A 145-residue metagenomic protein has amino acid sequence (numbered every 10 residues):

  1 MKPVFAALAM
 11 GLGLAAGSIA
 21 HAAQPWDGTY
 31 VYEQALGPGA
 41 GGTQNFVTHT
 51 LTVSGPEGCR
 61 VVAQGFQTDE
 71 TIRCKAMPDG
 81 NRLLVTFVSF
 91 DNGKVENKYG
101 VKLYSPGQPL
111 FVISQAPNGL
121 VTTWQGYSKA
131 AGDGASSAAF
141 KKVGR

Functional and structural regions predicted by a protein language model:
M1-V4: Positively charged n-region of N-terminal signal peptides that target proteins for export
A7-A15: Bacterial N-terminal signal peptides
G17-A22: Sec/Tat signal peptide C-region and signal peptidase I cleavage site
A23-Q44, T122-S128, S136, F140-G144: Tryptophan-anchored aromatic micro-motifs
V31-G37, P56-G58, T86-K94, Q125-Y127: Generic short beta-strand segments
G41-P78, T122-S128: N-terminal glycine/threonine-rich, aromatic-flanked beta-hairpin/loop signature
V62-P117: Contiguous, well-ordered beta-strand patches that form the walls/edges of small beta-barrel/beta-sandwich domains
T68-L84, A116-R145: Edge beta-strand at a domain terminus
